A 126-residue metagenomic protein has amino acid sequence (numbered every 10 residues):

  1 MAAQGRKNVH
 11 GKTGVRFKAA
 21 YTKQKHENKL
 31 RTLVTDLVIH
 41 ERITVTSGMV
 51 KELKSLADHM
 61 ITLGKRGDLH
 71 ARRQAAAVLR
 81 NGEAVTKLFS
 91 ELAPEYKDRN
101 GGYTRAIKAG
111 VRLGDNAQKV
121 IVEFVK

Functional and structural regions predicted by a protein language model:
M1-E95, N116-K126: Ribosome large-subunit tunnel/peptidyl-transferase-proximal elements
I107-R112: Short, solvent-exposed loop/turn elements at beta->coil junctions and helix N-caps that rim active or binding pockets
